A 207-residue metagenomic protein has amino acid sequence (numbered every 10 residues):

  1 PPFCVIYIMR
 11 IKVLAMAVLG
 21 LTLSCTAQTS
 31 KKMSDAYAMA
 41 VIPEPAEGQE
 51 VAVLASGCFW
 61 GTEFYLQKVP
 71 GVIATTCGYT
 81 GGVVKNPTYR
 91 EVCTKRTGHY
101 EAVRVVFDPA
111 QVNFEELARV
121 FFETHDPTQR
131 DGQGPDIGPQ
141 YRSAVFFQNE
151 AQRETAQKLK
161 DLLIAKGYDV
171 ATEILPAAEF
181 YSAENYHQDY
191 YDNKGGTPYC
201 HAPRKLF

Functional and structural regions predicted by a protein language model:
P1-I8: Short, Lys/Arg-enriched N-terminal segments with co-localized hydrophobic residues within the first ~10-30 amino acids
I8-R10, A202: Intrinsically disordered, low-complexity sequence elements enriched in Ser/Thr/Gly/Pro
K12-S24: Bacterial N-terminal signal peptides
C25-F207: Flexible coil/turn and secondary-structure edge motifs
